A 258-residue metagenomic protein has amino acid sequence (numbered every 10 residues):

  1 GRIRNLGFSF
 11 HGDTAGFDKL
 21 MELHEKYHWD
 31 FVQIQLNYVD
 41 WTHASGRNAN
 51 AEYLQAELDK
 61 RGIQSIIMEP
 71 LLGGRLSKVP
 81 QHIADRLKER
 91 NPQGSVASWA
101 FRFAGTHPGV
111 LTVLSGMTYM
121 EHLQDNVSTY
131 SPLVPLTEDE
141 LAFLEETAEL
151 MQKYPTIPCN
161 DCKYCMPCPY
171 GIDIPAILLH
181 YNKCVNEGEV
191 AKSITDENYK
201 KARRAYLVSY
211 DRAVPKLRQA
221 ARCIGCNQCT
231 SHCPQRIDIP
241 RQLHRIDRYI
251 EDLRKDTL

Functional and structural regions predicted by a protein language model:
G1-L179, N186-R204, S231, R241: Beta/alpha (TIM)-barrel catalytic core signal, keyed to glycine-rich beta->alpha loops juxtaposed to Asp/Glu that bind
E25, K153, G171, K216-Q219 (+2 more regions): Glycine-centered secondary-structure boundary/capping sites
E187-C226, D252-L258: Short Fe-S-cluster ligation motifs
L217-R241: Short flanking/linker segments adjacent to small metal-binding domains or redox-active Cys/His motifs
I239-L258: C-terminal non-catalytic accessory extensions
